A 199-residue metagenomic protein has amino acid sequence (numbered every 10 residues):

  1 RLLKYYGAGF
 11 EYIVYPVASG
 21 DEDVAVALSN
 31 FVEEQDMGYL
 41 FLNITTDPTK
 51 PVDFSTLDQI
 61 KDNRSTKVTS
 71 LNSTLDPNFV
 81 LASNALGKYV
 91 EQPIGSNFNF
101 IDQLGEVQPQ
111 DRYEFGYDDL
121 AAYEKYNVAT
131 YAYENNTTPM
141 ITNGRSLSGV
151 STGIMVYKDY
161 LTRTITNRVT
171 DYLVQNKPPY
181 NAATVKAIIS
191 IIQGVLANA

Functional and structural regions predicted by a protein language model:
R1-L104: A glycine-rich, acidic short-motif signal
L2, F31, L57-I60, T130 (+3 more regions): Generic structural signal for short, flexible, solvent-exposed coil/loop and linker residues
Y6-E11, Y126, T184, I189: Residue-level signal for functionally critical sites in structured catalytic/ligand-binding pockets
D21, G116, N181-T184: Helix N-cap and loop-to-helix transition residues
N72-V150, M155: Extended, charged amphipathic alpha-helical segments
A132, N136-A199: Structured, hydrophobic secondary-structure cores that serve as assembly/anchoring elements
